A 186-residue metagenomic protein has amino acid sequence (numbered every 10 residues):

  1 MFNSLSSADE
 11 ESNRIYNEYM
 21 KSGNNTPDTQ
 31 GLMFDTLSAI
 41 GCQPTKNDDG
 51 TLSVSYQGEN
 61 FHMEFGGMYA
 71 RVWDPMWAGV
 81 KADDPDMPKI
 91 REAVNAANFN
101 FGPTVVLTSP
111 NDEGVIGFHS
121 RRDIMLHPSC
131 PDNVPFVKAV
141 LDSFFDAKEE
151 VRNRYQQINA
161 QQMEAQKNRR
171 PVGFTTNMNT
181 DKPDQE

Functional and structural regions predicted by a protein language model:
M1-G66: Charge-rich, low-complexity N-terminal segments
T51-L52, A70, G114-F118: Hydrophobic residues embedded in beta-strands of well-ordered beta-sheets
Q57, W77, D123-H127: Solvent-exposed residues in well-ordered beta-strands and their adjoining turns, especially edge/terminal strands
M63-G79: A short acidic-to-branched-hydrophobic micro-motif
M76-R121: Short, internal acidic amphipathic alpha-helical interface segments that mediate docking to partner proteins
M125-V140: A short acidic/glycine-rich loop-to-helix N-cap element
F136-Q162: A conserved amphipathic terminal alpha-helix motif
Y155-E186: Short, highly charged C-terminal tails/helix-capping segments
